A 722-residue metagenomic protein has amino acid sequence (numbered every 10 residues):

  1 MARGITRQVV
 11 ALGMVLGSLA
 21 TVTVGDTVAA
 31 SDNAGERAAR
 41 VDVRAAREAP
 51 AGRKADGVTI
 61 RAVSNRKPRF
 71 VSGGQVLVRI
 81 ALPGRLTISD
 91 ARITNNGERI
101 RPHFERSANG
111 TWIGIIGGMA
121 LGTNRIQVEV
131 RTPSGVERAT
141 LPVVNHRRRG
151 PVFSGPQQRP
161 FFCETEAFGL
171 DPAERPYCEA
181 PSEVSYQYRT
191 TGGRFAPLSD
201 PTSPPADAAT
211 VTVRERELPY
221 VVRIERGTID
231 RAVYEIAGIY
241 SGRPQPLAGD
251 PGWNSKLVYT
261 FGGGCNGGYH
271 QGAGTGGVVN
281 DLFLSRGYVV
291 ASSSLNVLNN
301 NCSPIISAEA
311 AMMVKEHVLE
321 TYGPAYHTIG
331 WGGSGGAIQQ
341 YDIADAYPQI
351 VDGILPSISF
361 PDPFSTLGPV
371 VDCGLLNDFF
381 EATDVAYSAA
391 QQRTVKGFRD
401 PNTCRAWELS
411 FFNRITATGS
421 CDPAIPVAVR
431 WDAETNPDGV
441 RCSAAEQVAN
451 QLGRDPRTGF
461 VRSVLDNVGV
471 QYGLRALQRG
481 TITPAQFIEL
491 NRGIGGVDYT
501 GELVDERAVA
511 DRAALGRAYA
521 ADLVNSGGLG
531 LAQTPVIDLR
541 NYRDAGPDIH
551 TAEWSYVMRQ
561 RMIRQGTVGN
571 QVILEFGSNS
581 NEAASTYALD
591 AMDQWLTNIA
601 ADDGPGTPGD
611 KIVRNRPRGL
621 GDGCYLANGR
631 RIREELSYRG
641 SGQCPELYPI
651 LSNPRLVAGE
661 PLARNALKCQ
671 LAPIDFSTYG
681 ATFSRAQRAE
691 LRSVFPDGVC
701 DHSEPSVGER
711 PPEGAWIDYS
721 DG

Functional and structural regions predicted by a protein language model:
A2-S31: Secretory targeting and sorting signals
G35-G722: C-terminal His-loop and adjacent cap/lid subdomain of alpha/beta-hydrolase
